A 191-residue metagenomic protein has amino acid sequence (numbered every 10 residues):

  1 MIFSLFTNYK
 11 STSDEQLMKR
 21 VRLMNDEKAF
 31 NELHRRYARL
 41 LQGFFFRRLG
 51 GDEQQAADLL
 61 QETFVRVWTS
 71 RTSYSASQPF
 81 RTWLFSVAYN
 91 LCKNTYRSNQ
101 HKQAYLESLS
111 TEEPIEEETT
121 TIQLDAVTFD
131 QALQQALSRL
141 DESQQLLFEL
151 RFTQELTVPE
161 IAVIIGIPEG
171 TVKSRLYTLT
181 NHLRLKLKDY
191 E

Functional and structural regions predicted by a protein language model:
M1-K10, G51, A104, A132-Q135 (+2 more regions): C-terminal edge and immediately downstream basic/flexible tail or linker adjoining helix-turn-helix-like DNA-binding
M1-R35, R39-L40, D189: N-terminal module of bacterial RNA polymerase sigma factors
S11, K102-V127: Internal acidic/polar
V21, Y37, L41, F45 (+5 more regions): Short, small-hydrophobic-rich alpha-helical interface motif
R22-L23, L49-G51, Q61-P79, Q100: Sigma70-family region 2
E32-E53, S70, L137, K186-D189: Amphipathic, Lys/Arg- and hydrophobic-enriched alpha-helical face
T69-A76, S86-E107, T178: Arg/Lys-rich amphipathic alpha helix in sigma70-family domain 2
Q144, L150-T153, V158-Y190: DNA-recognition helix of helix-turn-helix
